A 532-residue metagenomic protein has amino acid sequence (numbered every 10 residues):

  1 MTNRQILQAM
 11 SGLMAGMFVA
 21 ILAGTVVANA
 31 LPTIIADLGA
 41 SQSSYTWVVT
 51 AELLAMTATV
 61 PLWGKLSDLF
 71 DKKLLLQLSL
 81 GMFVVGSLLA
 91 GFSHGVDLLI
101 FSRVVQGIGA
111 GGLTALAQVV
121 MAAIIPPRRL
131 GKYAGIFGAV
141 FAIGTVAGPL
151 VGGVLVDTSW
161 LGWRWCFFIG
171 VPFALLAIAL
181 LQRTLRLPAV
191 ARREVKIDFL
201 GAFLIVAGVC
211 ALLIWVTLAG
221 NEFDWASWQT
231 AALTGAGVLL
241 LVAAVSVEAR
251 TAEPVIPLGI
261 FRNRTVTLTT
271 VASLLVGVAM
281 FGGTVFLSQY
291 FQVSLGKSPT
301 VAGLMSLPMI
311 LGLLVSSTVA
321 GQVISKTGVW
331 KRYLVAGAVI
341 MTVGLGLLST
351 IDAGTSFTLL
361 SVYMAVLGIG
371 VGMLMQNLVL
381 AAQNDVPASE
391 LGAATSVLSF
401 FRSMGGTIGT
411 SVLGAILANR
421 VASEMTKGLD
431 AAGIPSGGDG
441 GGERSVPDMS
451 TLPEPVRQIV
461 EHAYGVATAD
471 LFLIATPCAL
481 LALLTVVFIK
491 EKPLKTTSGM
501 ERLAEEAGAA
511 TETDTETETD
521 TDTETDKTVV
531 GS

Functional and structural regions predicted by a protein language model:
M1, R128, L176-V206, N221 (+4 more regions): Flexible interhelical linker loops that connect adjacent transmembrane helices in multi-pass membrane transporters
M1-L13, S445-S532: Transmembrane-helix exit segments and adjacent C-terminal regions of multi-pass membrane proteins
M1-R183, G321, T327-V329, S349: Transmembrane-helix bundle of Major Facilitator Superfamily
Q5-P61, L200, I214, F223-L233 (+3 more regions): Transmembrane core module of solute transporters
S11, L62-G64, D68-G81, H94-L98 (+4 more regions): C-terminal module of multi-pass small-molecule transporters
A20, V49-E52, M56, F83 (+12 more regions): Structural signature of transmembrane alpha-helices in multi-pass secondary transporters
D157-F168, L218-T230, S298, N419-T476: A membrane-interface helix-boundary motif in multi-pass transporters
P172-V190, V206-L218, A236-R250, A482-K490: C-terminal membrane-cytosol helix-exit motif in multi-pass small-molecule transporters
